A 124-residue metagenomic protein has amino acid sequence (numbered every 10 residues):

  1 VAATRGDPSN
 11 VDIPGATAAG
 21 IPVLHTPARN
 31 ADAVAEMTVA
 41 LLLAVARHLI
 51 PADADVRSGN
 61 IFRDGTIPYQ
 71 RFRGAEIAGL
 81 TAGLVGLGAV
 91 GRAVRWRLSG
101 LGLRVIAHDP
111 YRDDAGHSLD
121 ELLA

Functional and structural regions predicted by a protein language model:
V1-L24: An N-terminal-biased, well-structured beta-alpha scaffold segment characteristic of Rossmann-like dinucleotide-binding
R5-S9, A28-A31, Y111-R112: Short, acidic/turn-prone active-site loops that include or flank metal/cofactor- and phosphate-binding residues
D7-S9, L49, G91, D114: Glycine-rich nucleotide phosphate-binding loop and flanking beta-alpha elements of Rossmann-like dinucleotide-binding
N10-P14, A33-M37, A115-H117: Short, charged, surface-exposed secondary-structure boundary motifs
P14-A18, T38-V39, R97-S99, D120: Short, glycine/charged-enriched secondary-structure capping and boundary segments
A19, P27-T81: Phosphate-binding beta-alpha-beta segment of Rossmann-like dinucleotide-binding domains, i.e., the NAD(P)
P68-A124: Rossmann-like dinucleotide/phosphate-binding beta-alpha-beta segment
